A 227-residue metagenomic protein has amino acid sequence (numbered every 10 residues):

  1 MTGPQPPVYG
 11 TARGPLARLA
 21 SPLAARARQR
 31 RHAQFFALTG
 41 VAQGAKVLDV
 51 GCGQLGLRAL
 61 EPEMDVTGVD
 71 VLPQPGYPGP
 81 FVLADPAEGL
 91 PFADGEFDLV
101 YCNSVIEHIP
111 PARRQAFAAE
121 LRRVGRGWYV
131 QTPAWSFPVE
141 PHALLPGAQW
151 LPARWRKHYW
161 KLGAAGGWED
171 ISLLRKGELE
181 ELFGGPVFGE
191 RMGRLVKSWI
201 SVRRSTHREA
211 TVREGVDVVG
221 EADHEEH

Functional and structural regions predicted by a protein language model:
M1-G40: Class I SAM-dependent methyltransferase Rossmann-like catalytic core, especially the SAM/SAH-binding loop
A17-S21, Y159-E169: Short glycine/proline- and acidic residue-enriched helix-loop micro-motifs that form flexible lids or anion-recognition
R28-Q29, P110-P111, S172: A conditional alpha-helix N-cap/helix-loop micro-motif detector
F36-F137, R203: Conserved SAM-binding loop
G127-R154: Conserved class I S-adenosyl-L-methionine
A165-G185: Short alpha-helix
G185-L195: Conserved S-adenosyl-L-methionine
L195-H227: C-terminal lobe and adjacent flexible extensions of AdoMet/dcAdoMet transferase-like proteins
